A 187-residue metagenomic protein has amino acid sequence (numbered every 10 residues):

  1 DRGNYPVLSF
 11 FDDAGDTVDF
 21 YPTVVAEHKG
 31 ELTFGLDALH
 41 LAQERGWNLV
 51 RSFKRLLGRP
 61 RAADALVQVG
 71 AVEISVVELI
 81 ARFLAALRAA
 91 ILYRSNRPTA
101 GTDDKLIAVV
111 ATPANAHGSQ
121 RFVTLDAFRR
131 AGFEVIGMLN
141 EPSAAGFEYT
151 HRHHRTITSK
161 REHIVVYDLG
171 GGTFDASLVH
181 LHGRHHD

Functional and structural regions predicted by a protein language model:
D1-R55, N96-D187: Oxyanion-binding/catalytic loops of NTP- or PPi-dependent enzymes
R51, L56-T102, F122, D126-A127: Glycine/Thr-rich phosphate-binding loops that ligate phosphate moieties of nucleotide and other phosphorylated ligands
